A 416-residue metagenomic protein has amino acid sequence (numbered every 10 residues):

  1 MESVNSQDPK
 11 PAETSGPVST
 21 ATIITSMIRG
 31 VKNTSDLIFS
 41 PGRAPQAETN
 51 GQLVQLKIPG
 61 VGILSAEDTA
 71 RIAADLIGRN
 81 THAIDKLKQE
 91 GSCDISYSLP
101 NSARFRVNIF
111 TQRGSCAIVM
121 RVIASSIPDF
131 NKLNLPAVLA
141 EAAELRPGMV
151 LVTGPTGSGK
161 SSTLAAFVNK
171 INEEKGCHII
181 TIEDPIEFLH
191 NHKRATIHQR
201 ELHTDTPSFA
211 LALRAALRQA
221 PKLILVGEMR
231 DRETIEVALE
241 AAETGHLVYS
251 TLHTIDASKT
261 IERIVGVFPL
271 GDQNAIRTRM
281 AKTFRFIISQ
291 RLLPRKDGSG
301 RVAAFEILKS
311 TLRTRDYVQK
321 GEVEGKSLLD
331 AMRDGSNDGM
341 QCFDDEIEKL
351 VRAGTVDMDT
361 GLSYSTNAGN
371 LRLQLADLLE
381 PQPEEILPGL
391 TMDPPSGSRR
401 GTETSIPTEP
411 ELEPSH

Functional and structural regions predicted by a protein language model:
E2-H416: Short, flexible helix-loop junctions that flank or precede catalytic/ligand sites
